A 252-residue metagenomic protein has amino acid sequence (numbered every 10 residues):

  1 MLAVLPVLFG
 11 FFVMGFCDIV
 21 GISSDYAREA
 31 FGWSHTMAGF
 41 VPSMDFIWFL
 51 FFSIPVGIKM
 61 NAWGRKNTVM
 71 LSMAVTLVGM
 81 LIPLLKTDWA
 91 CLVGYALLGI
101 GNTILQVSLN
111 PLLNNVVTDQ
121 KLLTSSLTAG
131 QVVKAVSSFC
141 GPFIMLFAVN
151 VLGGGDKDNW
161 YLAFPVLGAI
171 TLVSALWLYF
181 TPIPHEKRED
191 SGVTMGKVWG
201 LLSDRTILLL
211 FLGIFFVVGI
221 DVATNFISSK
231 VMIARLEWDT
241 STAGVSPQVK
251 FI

Functional and structural regions predicted by a protein language model:
L2-H35, N110, T224-S229: Extracytoplasmic
V20-I22, D204-F251: Extracytoplasmic gate region of multi-pass secondary transporters
F40-I58, Q248-I252: Central cavity-lining transmembrane alpha-helices of secondary-active solute carriers, predominantly the Major
F51-W89: Conserved MFS/SLC helix-loop-helix module at the cytosolic interface between two early adjacent transmembrane helices
A90-Y95, L209-L210: Short hydrophobic/alpha-helical segments at membrane-entry points of transmembrane helices in Major Facilitator
G94-V132: Cytoplasmic helix-loop-helix junction between adjacent transmembrane helices in 12-TM secondary transporters
S126-P182: Helix-loop-helix hairpin linking two adjacent transmembrane segments in secondary transporters
H185-L210: Juxtamembrane intracellular "pre-TM" segments in multi-pass secondary transporters
